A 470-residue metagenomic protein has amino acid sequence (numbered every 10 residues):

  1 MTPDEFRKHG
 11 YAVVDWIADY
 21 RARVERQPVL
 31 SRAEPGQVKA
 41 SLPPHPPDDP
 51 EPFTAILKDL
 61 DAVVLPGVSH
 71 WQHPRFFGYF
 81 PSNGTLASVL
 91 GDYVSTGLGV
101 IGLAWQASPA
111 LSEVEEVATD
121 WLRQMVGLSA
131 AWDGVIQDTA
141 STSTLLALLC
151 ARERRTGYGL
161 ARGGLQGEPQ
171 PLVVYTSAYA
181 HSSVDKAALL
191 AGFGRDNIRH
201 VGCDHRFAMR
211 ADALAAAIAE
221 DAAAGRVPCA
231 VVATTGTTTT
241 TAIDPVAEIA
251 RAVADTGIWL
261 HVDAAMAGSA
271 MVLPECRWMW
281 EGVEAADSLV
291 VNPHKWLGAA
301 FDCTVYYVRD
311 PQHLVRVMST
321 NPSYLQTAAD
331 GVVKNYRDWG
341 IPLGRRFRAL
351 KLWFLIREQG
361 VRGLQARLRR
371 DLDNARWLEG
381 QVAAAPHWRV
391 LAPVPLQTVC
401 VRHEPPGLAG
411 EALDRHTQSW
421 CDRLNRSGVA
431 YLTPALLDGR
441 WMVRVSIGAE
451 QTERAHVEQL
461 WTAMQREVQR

Functional and structural regions predicted by a protein language model:
M1-A131, R426, A430, G448 (+1 more regions): N-terminal entrance/gating region of PLP-dependent enzymes' catalytic architecture
P3, L98-Q106, S129-V135, P169-P171 (+4 more regions): Glycine- and acidic
T139, S143-V315: Conserved PLP-enzyme active-site core in the AAT-like
T237, T256, E281-A383: Active-site C-terminal subdomain of aminotransferase-like
V390-L424: Conserved PLP-binding catalytic core of the aspartate aminotransferase-like
P393, T398, S427-R444: Conserved PLP cofactor-binding pocket of PLP-dependent enzymes
P434-R470: PLP-dependent enzyme catalytic core of the Aspartate aminotransferase-like
